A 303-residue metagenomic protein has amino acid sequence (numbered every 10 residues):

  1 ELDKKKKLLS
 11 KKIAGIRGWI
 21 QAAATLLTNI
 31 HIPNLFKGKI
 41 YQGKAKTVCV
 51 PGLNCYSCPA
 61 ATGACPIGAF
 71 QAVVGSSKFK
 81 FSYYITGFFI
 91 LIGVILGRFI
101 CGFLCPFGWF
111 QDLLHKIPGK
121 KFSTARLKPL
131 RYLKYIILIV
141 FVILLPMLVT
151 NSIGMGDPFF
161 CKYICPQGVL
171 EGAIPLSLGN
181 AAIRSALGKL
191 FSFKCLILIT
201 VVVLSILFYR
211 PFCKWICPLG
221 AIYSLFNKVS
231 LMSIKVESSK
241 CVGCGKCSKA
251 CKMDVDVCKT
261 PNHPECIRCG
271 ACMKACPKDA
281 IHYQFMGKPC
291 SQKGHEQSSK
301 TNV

Functional and structural regions predicted by a protein language model:
E1-C258, P264-V303: Non-ligating segments of multi-cofactor redox enzymes
